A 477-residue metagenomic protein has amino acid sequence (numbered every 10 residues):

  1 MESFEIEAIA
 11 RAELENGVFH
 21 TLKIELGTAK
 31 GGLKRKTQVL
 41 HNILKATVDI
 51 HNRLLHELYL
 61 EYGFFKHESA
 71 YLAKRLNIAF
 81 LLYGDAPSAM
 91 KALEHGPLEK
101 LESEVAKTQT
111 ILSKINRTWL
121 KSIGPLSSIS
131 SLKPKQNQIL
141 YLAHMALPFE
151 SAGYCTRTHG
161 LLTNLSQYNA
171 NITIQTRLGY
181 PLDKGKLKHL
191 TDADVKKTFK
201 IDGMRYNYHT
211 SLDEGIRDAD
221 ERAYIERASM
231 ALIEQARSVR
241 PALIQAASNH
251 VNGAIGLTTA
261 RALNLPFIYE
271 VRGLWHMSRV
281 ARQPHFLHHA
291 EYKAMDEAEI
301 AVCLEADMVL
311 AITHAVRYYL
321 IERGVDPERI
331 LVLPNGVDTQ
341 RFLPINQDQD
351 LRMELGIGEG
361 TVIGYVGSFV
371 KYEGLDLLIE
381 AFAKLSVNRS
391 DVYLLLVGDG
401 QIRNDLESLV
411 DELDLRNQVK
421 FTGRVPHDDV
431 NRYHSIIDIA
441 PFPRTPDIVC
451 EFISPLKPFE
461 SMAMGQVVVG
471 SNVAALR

Functional and structural regions predicted by a protein language model:
M1-A29, E104, T108-F199, V473: N-terminal subdomain of nucleotide-sugar transferases
E102-T108, D296-R329: A short, active-site helix/loop in glycosyltransferases that binds the activated sugar's phosphate group
G124-S127, L343-I357: A short helix/loop element that forms part of the nucleotide-sugar donor recognition site in Leloir-type
Q138-L140, I357-F382: Conserved donor-binding/catalytic core segment of Leloir-type glycosyltransferases
L178, A315, G336: Carbohydrate-associated surface elements
V239-L243, D307, Q418, H434-E451 (+1 more regions): Acidic donor-binding loop of glycosyltransferase active sites
H288, D428-R432, F442-M462, V469-R477: Nucleotide-sugar-dependent
V397, N404-N431: Nucleotide-activated donor-binding/catalytic signature segment of Leloir-type glycosyltransferases, i.e., the conserved
